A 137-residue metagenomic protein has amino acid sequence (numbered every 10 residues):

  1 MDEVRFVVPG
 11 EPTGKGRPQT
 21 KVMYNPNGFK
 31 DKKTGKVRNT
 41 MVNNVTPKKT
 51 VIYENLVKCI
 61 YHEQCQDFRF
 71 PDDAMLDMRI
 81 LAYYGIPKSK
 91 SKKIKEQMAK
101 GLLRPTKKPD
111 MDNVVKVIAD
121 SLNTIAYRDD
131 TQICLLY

Functional and structural regions predicted by a protein language model:
M1-Y137: Acidic, proline/glycine-enriched N-terminal capping motif
